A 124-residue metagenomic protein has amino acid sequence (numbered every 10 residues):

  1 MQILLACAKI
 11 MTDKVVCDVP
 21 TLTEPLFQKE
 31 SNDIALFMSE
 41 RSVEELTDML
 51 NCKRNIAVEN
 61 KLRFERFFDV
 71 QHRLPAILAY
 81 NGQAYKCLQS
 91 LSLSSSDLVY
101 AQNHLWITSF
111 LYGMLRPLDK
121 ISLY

Functional and structural regions predicted by a protein language model:
M1-Y124: Peripheral peptide segments
